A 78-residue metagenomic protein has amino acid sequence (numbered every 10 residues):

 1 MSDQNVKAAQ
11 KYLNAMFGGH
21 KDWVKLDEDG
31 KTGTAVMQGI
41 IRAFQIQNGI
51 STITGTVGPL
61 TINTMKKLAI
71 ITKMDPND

Functional and structural regions predicted by a protein language model:
M1-D78: Cell-envelope/ECM-targeting effectors and their regulatory/trafficking segments
